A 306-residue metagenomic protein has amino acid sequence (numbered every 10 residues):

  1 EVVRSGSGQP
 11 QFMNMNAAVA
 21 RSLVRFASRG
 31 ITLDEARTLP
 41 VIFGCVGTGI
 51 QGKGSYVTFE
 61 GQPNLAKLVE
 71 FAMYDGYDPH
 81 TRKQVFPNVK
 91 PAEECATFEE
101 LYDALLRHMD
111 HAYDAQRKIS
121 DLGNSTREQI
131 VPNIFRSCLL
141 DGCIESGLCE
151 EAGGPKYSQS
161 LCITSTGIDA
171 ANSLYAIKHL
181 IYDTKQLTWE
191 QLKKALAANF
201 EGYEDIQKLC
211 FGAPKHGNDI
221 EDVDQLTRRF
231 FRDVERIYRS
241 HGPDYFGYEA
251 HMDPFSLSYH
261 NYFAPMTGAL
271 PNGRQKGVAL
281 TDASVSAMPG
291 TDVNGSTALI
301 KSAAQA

Functional and structural regions predicted by a protein language model:
E1-A306: Conserved catalytic cores of very large enzyme subunits
